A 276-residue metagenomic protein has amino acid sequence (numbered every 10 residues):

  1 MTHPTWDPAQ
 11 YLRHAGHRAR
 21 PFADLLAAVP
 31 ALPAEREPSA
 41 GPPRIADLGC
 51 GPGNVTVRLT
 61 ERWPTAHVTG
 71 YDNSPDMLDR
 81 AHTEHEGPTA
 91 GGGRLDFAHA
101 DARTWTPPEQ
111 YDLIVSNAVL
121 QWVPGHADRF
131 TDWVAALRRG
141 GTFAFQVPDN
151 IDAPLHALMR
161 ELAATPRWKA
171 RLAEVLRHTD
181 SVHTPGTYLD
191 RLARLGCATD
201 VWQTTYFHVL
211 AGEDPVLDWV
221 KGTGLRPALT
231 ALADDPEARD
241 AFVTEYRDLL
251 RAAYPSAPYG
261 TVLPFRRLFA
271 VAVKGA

Functional and structural regions predicted by a protein language model:
T2-A19: Class I SAM-dependent methyltransferase Rossmann-like catalytic core, especially the SAM/SAH-binding loop
H3, P52-N54, S181-A276: Conserved Class I S-adenosyl-L-methionine
H17-G41, R58: Conserved alpha-helix/loop element of class I SAM-dependent methyltransferases that forms part of the SAM/SAH-binding
R44-W105: Class I SAM-dependent methyltransferase SAM/SAH-binding core
R103-I114: A short acidic, Gly/Pro-enriched loop at the edge of an enzyme's catalytic core that lines a small-molecule cofactor
L113-H126, D149: A short SAM/SAH-binding and catalytic strip from SAM-dependent methyltransferases
A127-T142: A short glycine-rich, Lys/Arg-flanked "PGG" loop and its adjoining helix->strand segment in the class I
A144-K169: Conserved class I S-adenosyl-L-methionine
